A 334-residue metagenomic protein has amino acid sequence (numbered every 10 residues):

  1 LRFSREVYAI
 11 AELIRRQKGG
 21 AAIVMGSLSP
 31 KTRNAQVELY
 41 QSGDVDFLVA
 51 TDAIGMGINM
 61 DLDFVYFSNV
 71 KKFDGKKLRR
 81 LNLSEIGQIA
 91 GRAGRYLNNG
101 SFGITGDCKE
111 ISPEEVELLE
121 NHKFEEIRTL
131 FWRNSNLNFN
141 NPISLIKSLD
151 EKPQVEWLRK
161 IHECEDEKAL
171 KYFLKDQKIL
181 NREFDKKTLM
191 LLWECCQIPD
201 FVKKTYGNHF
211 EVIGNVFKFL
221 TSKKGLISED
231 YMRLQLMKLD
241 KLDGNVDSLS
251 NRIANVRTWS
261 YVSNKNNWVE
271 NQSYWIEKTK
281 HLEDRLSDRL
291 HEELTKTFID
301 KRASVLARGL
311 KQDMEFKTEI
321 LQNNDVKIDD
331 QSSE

Functional and structural regions predicted by a protein language model:
L1-Q17, A21-M25, W157-K160: Conserved strand-helix element at the start of the C-terminal RecA-like helicase core
R2-R5, I23-A35, T51-G55: Conserved helicase motor
I10, D52, I58-D61, L78: Conserved ATPase-coupling elements of RecA-like P-loop NTPase cores
G19-A22, E38-D46: P-loop NTPase motor module signature
S42-G43, F47, M60-E126: Conserved segment of the helicase C-terminal RecA-like domain
N69-K76, F102-I104, R128-W132, W268-K280: Short hinge/gating elements
E117-K218: Long, largely alpha-helical accessory region at the distal end of helicase-like NTP-driven motors
L180-E334: Extended, charged helical/alpha-beta scaffold domains that provide interaction surfaces
